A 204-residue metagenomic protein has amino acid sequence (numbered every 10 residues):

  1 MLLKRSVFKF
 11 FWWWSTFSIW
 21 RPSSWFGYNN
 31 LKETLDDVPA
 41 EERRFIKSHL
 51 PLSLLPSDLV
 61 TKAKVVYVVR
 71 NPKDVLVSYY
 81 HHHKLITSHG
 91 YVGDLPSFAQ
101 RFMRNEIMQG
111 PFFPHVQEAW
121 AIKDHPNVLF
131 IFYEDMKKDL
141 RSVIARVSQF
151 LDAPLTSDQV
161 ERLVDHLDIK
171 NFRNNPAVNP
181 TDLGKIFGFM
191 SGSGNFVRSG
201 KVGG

Functional and structural regions predicted by a protein language model:
M1-F10, I131-L155, L163, N171: PAPS/PAP-binding and catalytic site of the sulfotransferase fold
M1-I131, R141, D158, A177-G204: PAPS-dependent sulfotransferase catalytic domain
S48, E134, H166: Structured beta-strand/turn binding interfaces of compact recognition modules in eukaryotic regulators
H125, D168-N171: Polar helix-capping/helix-linker motif
V164-I169, T181: Post-kinase regulatory C-tail/linker adjacent to protein kinase catalytic domains
